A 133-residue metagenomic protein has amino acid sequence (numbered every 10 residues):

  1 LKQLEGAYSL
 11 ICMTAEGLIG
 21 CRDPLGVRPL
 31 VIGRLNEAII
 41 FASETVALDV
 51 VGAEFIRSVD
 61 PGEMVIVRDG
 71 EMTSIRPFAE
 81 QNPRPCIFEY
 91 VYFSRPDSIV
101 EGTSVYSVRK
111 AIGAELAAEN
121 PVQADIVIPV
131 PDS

Functional and structural regions predicted by a protein language model:
L1-S133: N-terminal segments that mediate ammonia production and transfer in glutamine-dependent amidotransferase systems
